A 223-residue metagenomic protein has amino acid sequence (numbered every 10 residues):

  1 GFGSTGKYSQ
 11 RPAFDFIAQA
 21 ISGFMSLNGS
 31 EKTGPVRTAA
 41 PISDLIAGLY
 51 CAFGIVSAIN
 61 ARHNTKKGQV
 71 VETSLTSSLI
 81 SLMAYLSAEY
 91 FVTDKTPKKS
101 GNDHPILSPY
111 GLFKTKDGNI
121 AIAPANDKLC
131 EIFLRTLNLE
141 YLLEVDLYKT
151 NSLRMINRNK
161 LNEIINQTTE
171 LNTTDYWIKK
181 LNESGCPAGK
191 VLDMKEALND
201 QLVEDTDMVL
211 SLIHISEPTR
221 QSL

Functional and structural regions predicted by a protein language model:
G1-I120, P124: Active-site-adjacent "lid/gating" segments in soluble enzymes
Y8-Q10, L153-R158, D200-E204: Short secondary-structure transition/capping segments
S78, K128, L192-K195: Alpha-helix/helix-capping structural signal
L79, T150, A197-L198: Short secondary-structure capping/turn micro-motifs that flank functional sites
Y90-P97, D200-L212: Short, surface-exposed loop/helix-turn segments at secondary-structure junctions that function as lids/hinges flanking
S108-S184, A188: Aromatic-enriched alpha-helical interface/lid elements that frame and gate functional surfaces
N182-T206: Conserved PLP cofactor-binding pocket of PLP-dependent enzymes
I213-L223: Residue-level detector of conserved catalytic or cofactor/ligand-binding positions in enzyme active sites
